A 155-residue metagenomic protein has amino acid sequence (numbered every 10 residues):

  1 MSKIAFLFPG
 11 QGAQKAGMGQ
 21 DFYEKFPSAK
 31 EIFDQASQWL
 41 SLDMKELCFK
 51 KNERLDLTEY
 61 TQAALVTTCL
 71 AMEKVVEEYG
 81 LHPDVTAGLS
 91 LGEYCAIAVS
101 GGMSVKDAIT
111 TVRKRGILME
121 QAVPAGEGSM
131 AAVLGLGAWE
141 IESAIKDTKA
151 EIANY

Functional and structural regions predicted by a protein language model:
S2-A87, L136: Helix-rich "cap/lid" substructures immediately adjacent to catalytic or cofactor-binding pockets
Q11-A13, L40, V99-Y155: Alpha/beta catalytic cores of group-transfer enzymes, especially the acyltransferase/condensing modules of polyketide
E31, A64, S90-L91, M103 (+1 more regions): An amphipathic alpha-helix/helix-turn recognition signal
N52-E53, A87-L91, G116, G128-A132: Short, glycine/charge-rich beta-strand/loop segments that flank catalytic centers and engage negatively charged groups
L65, M72, E93-A98, L118: Hydrophobic side chains within alpha-helical segments
C69, D84, G88-G92, A96 (+1 more regions): Gly/Ala-rich beta-loop-alpha elbow adjacent to hydrolase catalytic centers
K74-Y79, I97-M103: Alpha-helix C-terminal capping segments
